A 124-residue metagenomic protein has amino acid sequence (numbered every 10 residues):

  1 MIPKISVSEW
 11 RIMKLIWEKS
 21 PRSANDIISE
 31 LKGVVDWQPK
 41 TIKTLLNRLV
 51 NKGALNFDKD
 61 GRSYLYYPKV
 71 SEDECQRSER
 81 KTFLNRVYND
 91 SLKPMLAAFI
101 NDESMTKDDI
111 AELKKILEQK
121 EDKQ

Functional and structural regions predicted by a protein language model:
M1-E18, E74, K123: Short alpha-helical segments that sit at the start of domains
P3-S8, D60-E79: Short, cationic-aromatic polyanion-contact patches
R22-L31: Short acidic, hydrophobic short linear motifs in intrinsically disordered regions
K43-N47: Short, hydrophobic-biased segments on the C-terminal half of alpha helices that form "recognition helices"
G53: Glycine-centered, phosphate/nucleic-acid-interacting loop/turn motifs that mediate DNA/RNA or nucleotide
S78-D122: Amphipathic alpha-helical dimerization/coiled-coil segments that flank or bridge DNA-binding/regulatory modules
